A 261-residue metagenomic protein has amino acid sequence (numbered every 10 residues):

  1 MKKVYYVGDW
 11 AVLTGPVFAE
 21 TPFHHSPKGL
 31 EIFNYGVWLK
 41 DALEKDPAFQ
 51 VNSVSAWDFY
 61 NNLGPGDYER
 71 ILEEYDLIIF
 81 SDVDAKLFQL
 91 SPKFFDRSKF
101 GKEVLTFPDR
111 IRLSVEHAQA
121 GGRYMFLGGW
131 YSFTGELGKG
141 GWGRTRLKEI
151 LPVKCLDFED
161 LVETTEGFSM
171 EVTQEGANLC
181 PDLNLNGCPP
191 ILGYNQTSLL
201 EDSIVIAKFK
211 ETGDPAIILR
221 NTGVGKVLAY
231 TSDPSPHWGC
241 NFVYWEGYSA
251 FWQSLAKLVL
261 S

Functional and structural regions predicted by a protein language model:
M1-K2, D9-A19, F23, G36 (+1 more regions): An acidic, glycine-rich "communication" segment
M1-T14, F18, R123, L200-I204 (+3 more regions): Extracellular ligand-binding/catalytic regions of CAZymes and related secreted enzymes and adhesion modules
V7-W10, A56, S81-V83, L127-W130 (+2 more regions): Active-site-proximal beta-strand/loop segments in catalytic clefts of secreted hydrolases
L13, I71-E74, L219: Acidic, low-complexity intrinsically disordered regions
H24-G138: Helical hinge/lid and interdomain linker segments adjacent to catalytic or ligand-binding clefts that mediate domain
N34, W38, D109, L113 (+4 more regions): Extracytoplasmic/secreted proteins, especially bacterial periplasmic and envelope-associated proteins
D46-A48, Q119, W142, L200 (+1 more regions): Short, well-ordered coil/turn elements that cap or connect secondary structure elements
D67-E69, S114, G193-Q196, I218: Short, flexible, glycine/charge-rich loop motifs used to bind or transfer phosphoryl groups or to couple energy/partner
